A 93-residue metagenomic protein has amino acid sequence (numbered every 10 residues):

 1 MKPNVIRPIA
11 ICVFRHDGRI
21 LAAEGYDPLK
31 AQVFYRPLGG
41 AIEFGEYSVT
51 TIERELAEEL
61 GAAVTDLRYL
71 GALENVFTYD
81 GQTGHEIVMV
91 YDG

Functional and structural regions predicted by a protein language model:
M1-L21, A41, L67, D92: Conserved N-terminal beta-strand and adjoining loop/helix that marks the start of the Nudix/MutT-like hydrolase domain
K2-I6, F34, G81-I87: A generic structural micro-feature
I11, Y47, E86, V90: Amphipathic alpha-helical recognition patches that constitute DNA-binding helices
H16-E58: Conserved Nudix-box catalytic region and its N-terminal flanking loop in Nudix hydrolases and closely related
L29-K30, L73, F77: Feature marks short, surface-exposed loop/turn motifs that line or immediately flank catalytic pockets and channel
P37, A72-L73: Short linear capping/connector segments at secondary-structure termini
A63-A72: A short coil-to-beta-strand element that immediately follows conserved catalytic motifs
N75-G93: Active-site-adjacent beta-strand/loop module that shapes the phosphate/pyrophosphate-binding cleft
